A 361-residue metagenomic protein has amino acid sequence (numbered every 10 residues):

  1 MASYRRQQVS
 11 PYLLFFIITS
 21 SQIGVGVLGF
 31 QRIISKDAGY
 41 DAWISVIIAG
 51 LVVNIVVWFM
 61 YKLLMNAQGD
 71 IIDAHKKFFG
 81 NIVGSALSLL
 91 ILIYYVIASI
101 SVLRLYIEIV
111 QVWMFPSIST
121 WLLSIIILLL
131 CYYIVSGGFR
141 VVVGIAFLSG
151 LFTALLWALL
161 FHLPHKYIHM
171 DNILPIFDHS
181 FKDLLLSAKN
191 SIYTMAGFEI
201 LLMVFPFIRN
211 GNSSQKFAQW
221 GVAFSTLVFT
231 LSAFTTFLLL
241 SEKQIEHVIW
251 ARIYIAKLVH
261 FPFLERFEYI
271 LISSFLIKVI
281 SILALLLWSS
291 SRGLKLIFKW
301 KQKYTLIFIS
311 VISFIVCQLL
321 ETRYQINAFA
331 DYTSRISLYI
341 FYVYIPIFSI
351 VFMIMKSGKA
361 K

Functional and structural regions predicted by a protein language model:
V9-G29, S45, A49, V53 (+6 more regions): Hydrophobic, membrane-embedded alpha-helices of multi-pass small-molecule transporters
L13-G24, I47-Y61, L87-Y95, M114-S136 (+4 more regions): Transmembrane alpha-helical segments of multi-pass small-molecule transport proteins
V27-T120: Membrane helical hairpin/interfacial module
I91-Y94, V228-L240, E265-F314: Alpha-helical transmembrane segments of helical membrane proteins, especially in multi-pass transport, channel
V96-S99, L103, V135, L151-F177 (+3 more regions): Hydrophobic alpha-helical segments and their helix-loop junctions in multi-pass secondary transporters
L103-W121, F207-V228, L286-I312: Helix-loop-helix connectors at the membrane interface of multi-pass transporters/channels
L105-Q111, L128-S149, F207-G211, R292: Membrane-water interface regions at transmembrane-helix termini and the short interhelical loops of multi-pass membrane
L239-E268: Membrane-interface interhelical connector segments
